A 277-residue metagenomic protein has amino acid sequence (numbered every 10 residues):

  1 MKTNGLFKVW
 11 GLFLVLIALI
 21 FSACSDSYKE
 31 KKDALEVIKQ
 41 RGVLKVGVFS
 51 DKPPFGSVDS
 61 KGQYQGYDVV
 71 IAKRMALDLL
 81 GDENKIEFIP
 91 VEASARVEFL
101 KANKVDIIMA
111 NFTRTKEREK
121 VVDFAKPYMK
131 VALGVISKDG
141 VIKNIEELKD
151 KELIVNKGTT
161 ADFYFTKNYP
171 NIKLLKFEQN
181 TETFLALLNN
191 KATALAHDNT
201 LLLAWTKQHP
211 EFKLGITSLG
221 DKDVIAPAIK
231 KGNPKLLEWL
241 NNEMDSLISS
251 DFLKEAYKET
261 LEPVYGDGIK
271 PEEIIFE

Functional and structural regions predicted by a protein language model:
I20-A23: C-terminal motif of bacterial Sec signal peptides marking the signal peptidase cleavage site
S25-K29, V70, R74-D78, K151 (+3 more regions): Extended ligand-binding regions for polar small-molecule ligands
D26-K29, K39, F163-F177, K213-S218 (+1 more regions): Ligand-binding clefts/hinges and TM-proximal coupling segments of bilobed small-molecule sensing domains
Y28-M109: Extracytoplasmic small-molecule ligand-binding "clamshell" domains of the periplasmic binding protein/Venus flytrap
K31-D33, I86-E98, G140, L175-L185 (+2 more regions): Short helix-initiation/N-cap motifs at beta->coil->alpha
S50, M129-D139, N199, L203-D245 (+1 more regions): Periplasmic-binding protein-like
K73, L77, K85-E147, L214 (+1 more regions): Acidic, polar ligand-binding/catalytic clefts
A95, F112-K120, Y164-K167, T181 (+1 more regions): A ligand-binding cleft/hinge motif common to bilobed small-molecule-binding domains
